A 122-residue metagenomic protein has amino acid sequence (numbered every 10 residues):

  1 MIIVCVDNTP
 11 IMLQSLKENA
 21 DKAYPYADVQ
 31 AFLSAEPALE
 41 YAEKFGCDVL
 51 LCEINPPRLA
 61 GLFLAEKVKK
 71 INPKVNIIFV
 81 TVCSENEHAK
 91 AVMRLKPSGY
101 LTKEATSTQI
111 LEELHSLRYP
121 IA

Functional and structural regions predicted by a protein language model:
M1-M12, L16-K17, L50: Conserved acidic segment of CheY-like receiver
P10-Q30: Two-component/phosphorelay signaling modules centered on CheY-like receiver
A31-V49: Acidic, metal-coordinating helix/loop segments flanking the phosphotransfer/catalytic sites of two-component signaling
S34, A60-F63: Acidic catalytic/metal-coordinating carboxylates
I54-N55: The short loop immediately C-terminal to the conserved phospho-acceptor aspartate in CheY-like receiver
F63, S84-G99: Alpha4 helix (beta4-alpha4-beta5 surface) of REC/receiver domains from two-component response regulators
A105-H115: C-terminal output helix
